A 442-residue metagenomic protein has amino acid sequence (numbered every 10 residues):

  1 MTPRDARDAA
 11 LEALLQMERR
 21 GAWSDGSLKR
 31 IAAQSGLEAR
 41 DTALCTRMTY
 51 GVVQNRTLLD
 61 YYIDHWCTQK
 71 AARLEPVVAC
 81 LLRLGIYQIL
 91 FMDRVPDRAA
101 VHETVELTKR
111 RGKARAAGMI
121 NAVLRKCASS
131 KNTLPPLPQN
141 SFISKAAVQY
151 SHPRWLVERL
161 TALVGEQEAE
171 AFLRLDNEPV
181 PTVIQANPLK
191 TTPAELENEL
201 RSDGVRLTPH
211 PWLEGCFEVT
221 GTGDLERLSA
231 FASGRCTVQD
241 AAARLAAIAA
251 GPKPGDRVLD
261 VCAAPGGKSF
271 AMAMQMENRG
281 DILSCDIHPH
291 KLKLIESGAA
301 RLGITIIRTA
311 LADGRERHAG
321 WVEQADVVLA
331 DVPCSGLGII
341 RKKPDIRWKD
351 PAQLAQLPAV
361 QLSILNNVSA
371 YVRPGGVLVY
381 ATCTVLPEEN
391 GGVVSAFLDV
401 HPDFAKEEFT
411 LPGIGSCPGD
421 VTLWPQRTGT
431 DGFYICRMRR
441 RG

Functional and structural regions predicted by a protein language model:
M1-G442: S-adenosylmethionine
